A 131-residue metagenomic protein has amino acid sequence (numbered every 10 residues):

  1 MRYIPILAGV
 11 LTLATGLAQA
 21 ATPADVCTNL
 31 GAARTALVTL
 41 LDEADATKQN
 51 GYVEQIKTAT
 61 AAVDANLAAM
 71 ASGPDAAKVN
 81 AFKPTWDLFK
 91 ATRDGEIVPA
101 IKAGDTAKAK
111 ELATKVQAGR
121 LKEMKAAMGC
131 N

Functional and structural regions predicted by a protein language model:
M1-I4: Positively charged n-region of N-terminal signal peptides that target proteins for export
A8-A14: Bacterial N-terminal signal peptides
T15-A20: Sec/Tat signal peptide C-region and signal peptidase I cleavage site
A21-G51, T85-K102, K122-K125: N-terminal extracytoplasmic segments of bacterial inner-membrane proteins
L37-S72: Alpha-helical segments in soluble extracytoplasmic regions
N50-T58, A76-D87, A107-A118: Short, charged, amphipathic alpha-helical segments
A62-T85, N131: Short, solvent-exposed, charged loop/turn and helix-capping segments that join or cap alpha-helices on peripheral
T114-N131: Extracytoplasmic
